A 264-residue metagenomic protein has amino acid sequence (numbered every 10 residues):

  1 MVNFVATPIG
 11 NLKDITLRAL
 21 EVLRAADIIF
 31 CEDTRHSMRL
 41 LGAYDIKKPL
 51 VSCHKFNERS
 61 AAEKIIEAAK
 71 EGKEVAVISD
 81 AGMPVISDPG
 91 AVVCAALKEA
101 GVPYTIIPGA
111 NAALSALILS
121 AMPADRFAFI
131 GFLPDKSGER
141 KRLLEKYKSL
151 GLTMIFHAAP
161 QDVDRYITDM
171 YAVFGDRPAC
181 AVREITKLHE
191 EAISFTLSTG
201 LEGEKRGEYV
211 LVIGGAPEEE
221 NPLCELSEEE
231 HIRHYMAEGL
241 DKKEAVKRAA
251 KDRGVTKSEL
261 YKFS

Functional and structural regions predicted by a protein language model:
M1-F56: Glycine-rich, flexible N-terminal cofactor/catalytic loop recognition
M1-V2, G72-A76, L152-T153: Loop/turn-to-beta-strand initiation segments
L23-I29, G101-Y104, T153-M154: Short active-site oxyanion
C53-R59, L133-S137: Conserved helicase motor
E71-G82, I86-P89, A158: Ordered, amphipathic secondary-structure segments that act as subunit-interaction surfaces in large macromolecular
P89-V93, K242: Glycine-centered tight-turn and secondary-structure capping sites
V92-L150: Class I SAM-dependent methyltransferase SAM-binding "motif I" and its flanking Rossmann-like core
T153, H157-S264: A contiguous loop/helix-start segment that scaffolds small-molecule binding in enzyme catalytic cores
